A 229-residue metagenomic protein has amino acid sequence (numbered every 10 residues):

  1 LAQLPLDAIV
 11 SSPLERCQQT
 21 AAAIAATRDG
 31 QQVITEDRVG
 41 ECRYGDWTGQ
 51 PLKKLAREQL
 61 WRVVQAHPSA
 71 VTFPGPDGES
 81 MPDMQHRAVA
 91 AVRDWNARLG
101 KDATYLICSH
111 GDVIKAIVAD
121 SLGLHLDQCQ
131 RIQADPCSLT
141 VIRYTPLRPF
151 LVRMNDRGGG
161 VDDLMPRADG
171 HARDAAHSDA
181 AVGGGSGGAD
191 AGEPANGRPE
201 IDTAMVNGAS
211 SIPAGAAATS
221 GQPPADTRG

Functional and structural regions predicted by a protein language model:
L1-P5, A91-A97: ANL superfamily AMP-binding
L1-V63, E193, N207, D226-G229: Phosphate-coordination/substrate-recognition cap region in phosphate-metabolizing enzymes
S11-S12, H86, C108-S109: Short beta-strand scaffold positions
R16, V113-I114: Alpha-helix capping/helix-boundary segments
A23, A116, D120: Active-site signature of alpha/beta-hydrolase-fold catalytic machinery across serine- and Asp/Cys-nucleophile hydrolases
Y44-K53, A97, K101-A103, D120-G229: Acidic, low-complexity terminal tails and accessory targeting/binding regions of phosphate-metabolizing enzymes
R62-D83, H177-D179: Short glycine/proline- and acidic residue-enriched helix-loop micro-motifs that form flexible lids or anion-recognition
A103-D112: Generic beta-sheet signal
